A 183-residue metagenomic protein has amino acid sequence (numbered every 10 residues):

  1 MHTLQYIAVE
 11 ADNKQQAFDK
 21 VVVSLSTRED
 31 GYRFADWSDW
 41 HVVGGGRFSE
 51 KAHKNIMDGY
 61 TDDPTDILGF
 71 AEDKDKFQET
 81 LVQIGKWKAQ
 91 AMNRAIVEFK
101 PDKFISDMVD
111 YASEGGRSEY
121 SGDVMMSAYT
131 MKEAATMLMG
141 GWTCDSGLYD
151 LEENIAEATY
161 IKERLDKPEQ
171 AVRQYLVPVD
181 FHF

Functional and structural regions predicted by a protein language model:
M1, K132-E133, M137-F183: Acidic, proline/glycine-rich low-complexity IDRs
M1-D39, V172-F183: Short, extreme N-terminal segment that most often corresponds to the first beta-strand
Y6-A11, V97-E98, L148-Y149: Short beta-strand element of the conserved SAM-dependent methyltransferase core
V9-A11, A71, A128, E152: Conserved aromatic
F18, T80, G85-A89, D102 (+1 more regions): Well-ordered, non-membrane alpha-helical segments in soluble/globular domains
V23, R28-S146: Low-complexity, serine/threonine/proline-enriched polar segments
